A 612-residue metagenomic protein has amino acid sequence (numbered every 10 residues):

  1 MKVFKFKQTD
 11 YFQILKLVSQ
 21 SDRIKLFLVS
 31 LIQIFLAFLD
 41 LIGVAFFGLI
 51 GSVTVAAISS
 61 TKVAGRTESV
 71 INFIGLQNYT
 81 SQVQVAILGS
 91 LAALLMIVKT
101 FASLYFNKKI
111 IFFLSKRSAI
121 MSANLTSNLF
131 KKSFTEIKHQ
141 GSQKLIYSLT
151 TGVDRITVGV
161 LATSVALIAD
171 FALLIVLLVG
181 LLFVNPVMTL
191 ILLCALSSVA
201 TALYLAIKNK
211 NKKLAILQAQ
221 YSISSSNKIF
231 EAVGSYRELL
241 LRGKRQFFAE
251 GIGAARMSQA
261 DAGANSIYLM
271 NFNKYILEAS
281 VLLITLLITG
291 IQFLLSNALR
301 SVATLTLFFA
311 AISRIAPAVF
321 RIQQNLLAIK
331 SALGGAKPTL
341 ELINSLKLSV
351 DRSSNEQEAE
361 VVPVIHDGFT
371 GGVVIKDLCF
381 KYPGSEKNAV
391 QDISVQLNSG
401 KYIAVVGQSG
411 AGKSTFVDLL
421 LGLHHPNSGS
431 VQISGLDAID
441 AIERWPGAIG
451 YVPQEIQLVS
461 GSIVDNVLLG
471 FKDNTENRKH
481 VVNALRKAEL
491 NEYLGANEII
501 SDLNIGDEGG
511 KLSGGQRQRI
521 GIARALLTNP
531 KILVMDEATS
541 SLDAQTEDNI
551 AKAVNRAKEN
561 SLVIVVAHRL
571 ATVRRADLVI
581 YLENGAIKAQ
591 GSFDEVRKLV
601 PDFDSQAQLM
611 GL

Functional and structural regions predicted by a protein language model:
F27-V98, L182-V187, C194, A298-V302: Transmembrane helix-loop-helix hairpins at lipid-water interfaces of multipass membrane proteins, especially the type-1
V29-F35, V165-L217, L287-S301: Transmembrane helices of ABC transporter permease
A92-K99, L196-S198, K274-V281, V302-Q324: Hydrophobic alpha-helical segments in the permease module
R237-K244, Y268, R314-N344, D351-R352: Cytosolic ends of transmembrane helices, especially the final helix of ABC transmembrane type-1 domains
L421: Helix-to-loop junction immediately C-terminal to a conserved catalytic motif
Q432-G435, V464-D507, K552, N560: ABC ATPase nucleotide-binding domain helical subdomain, centered on the C-loop/LSGGQ "ABC signature"
T528, E559: Conserved signature/switch motifs of ABC ATPase nucleotide-binding domains
K552, R569, R574-L612: C-terminal portion of ABC ATPase nucleotide-binding domains
